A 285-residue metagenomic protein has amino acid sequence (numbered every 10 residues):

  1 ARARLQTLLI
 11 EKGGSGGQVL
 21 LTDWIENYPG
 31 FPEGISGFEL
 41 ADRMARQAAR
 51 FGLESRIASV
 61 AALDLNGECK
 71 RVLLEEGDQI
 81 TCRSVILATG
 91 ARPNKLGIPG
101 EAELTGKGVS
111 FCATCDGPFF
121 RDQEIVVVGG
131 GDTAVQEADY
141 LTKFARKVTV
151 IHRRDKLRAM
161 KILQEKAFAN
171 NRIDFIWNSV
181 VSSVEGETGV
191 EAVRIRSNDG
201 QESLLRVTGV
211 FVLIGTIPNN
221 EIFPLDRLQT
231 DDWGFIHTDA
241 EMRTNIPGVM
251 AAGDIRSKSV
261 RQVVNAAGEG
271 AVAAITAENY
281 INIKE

Functional and structural regions predicted by a protein language model:
A1-F51, Q123, G129, V135-K161 (+1 more regions): Beta1-alpha1 glycine-rich phosphate/pyrophosphate-binding loop at the start of Rossmann-like nucleotide-binding domains
R2, L8, L21, S55-Q123 (+4 more regions): FAD-binding core/adjacent interface of flavoenzyme oxidoreductases
R2, T114, D139-K143, A169 (+2 more regions): Short, well-ordered alpha-helices that flank and scaffold nucleotide-derived cofactor binding pockets
G14, A91-P93, D132-T133, S257: Residue-level detector of alpha-helix initiation sites
V19, L65, L96-I98, R121 (+4 more regions): Short glycine-/acidic-enriched loop or helix-start segments at secondary-structure transitions that form or flank
A48-L74, Q79-T81, T142-A240, N279-E285: A Rossmann-like FAD-binding core segment of flavoenzymes
G97, E103-F119, I214-V260, N265 (+2 more regions): FAD-site-proximal beta/loop scaffold in flavoenzymes
